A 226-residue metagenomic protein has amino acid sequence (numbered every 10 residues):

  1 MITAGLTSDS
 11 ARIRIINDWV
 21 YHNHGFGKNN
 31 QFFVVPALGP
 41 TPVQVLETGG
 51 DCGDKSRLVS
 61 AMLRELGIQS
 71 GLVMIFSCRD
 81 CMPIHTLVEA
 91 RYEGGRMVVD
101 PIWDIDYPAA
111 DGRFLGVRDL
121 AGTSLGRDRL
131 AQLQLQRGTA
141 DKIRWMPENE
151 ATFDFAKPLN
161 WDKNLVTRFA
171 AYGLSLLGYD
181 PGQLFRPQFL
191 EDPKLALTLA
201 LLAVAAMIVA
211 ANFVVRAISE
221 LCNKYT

Functional and structural regions predicted by a protein language model:
M1-G50: Secondary-structure boundary elements
M1-T3, P193, L221: Linear, non-domain "peripheral" regions
G53: Soluble catalytic regions of membrane-associated enzymes that act on cell-envelope and secretory-pathway components
R57-Q132: Hydrophobic/aromatic-rich core segments of domains that either
I105-Q183: Extracytoplasmic/lumenal ectodomains and periplasmic regions of secretory and membrane proteins
Q183-A205: Juxtamembrane/start-of-transmembrane alpha-helix segments at the extracytoplasmic/lumenal side of membrane anchors
A203-E220: Alpha-helical transmembrane segments
E220-T226: Short, charged juxtamembrane terminal tails flanking transmembrane helices
